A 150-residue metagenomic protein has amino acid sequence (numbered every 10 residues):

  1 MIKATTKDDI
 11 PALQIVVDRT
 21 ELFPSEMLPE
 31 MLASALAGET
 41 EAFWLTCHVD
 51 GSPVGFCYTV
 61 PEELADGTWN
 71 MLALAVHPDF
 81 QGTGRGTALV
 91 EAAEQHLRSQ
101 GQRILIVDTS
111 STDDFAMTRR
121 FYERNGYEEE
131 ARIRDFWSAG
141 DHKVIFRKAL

Functional and structural regions predicted by a protein language model:
M1-I2: Extreme N-terminal starter segment of soluble prokaryotic enzymes
K7-A73, H77-D79, V90-A92, H96 (+2 more regions): Acetyl-CoA-dependent GNAT
E41-A42, D141-I145: Short hydrophobic/aromatic beta-strand or adjacent loop that forms the aromatic wall/cage of a ligand/substrate-binding
A65-G67, D114-F115, W137-H142: Short acidic/glycine-enriched loop/turn segments that link adjacent beta-strands
G84: Conserved G/P- and acidic residue-centered "switch" motifs that form tight phosphate/ATP-binding loops in soluble
L97-S110: Conserved GNAT acetyl-CoA-binding A-motif
D108-S110, E123, E128-K143: Conserved catalytic-core motifs of GNAT/GCN5-like acyltransferases
T118: Helix-turn-helix
